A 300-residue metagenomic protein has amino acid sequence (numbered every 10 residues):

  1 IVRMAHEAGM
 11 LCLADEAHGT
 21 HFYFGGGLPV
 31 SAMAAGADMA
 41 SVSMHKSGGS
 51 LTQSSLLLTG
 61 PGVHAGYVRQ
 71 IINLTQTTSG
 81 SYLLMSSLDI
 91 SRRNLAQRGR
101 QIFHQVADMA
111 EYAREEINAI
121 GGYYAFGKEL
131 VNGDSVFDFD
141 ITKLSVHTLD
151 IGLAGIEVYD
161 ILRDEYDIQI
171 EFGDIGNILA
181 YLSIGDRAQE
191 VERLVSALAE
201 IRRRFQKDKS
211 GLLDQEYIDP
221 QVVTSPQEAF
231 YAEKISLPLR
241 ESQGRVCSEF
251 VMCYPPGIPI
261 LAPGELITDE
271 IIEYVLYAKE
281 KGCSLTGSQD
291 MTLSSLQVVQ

Functional and structural regions predicted by a protein language model:
I1-G127: Conserved PLP-enzyme active-site core in the AAT-like
M39, L266, M291-S295: Long, hydrophilic "mature protein body" segments
N73, D89, R93, E111 (+4 more regions): Short amphipathic alpha-helical surface patches that mediate protein-protein
N118-G287: Conserved C-terminal alpha-helix-loop-beta "cap" of PLP-dependent enzymes that closes/shapes the active-site mouth
S284-Q300: Charge-dense polyanion-binding interfaces
